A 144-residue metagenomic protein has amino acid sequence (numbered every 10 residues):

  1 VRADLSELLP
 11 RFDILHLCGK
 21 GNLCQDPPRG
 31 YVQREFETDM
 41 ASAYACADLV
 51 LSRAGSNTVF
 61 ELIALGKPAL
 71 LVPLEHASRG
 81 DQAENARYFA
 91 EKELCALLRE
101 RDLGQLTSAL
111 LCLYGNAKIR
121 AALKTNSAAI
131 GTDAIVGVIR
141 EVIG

Functional and structural regions predicted by a protein language model:
V1-L49, A83-A86, E91, L98-T107: Donor-nucleotide binding loops and adjacent catalytic segments primarily of GT-B fold Leloir glycosyltransferases
E37, A45-F60, K67: Acidic donor-binding loop of glycosyltransferase active sites
Y44, L62-I63, L70, A90: Short alpha-helix at the nucleotide-sugar/activated-sugar donor binding site of glycosyltransferases and closely
S52, P68-R79: Short hydrophobic beta-strand element within catalytic cores of glycosyltransferases and related nucleotide-activated
T58, R79-A86: Short, glycine/polar-rich helix-capping loops at beta-to-alpha or helix-loop-helix junctions that flank or form
A96-L97, R101-I130: Conserved donor-nucleotide binding/catalytic region of nucleotide-linked donor-dependent transferases
A128-G144: C-terminal alpha-helical cap of glycosyltransferases
